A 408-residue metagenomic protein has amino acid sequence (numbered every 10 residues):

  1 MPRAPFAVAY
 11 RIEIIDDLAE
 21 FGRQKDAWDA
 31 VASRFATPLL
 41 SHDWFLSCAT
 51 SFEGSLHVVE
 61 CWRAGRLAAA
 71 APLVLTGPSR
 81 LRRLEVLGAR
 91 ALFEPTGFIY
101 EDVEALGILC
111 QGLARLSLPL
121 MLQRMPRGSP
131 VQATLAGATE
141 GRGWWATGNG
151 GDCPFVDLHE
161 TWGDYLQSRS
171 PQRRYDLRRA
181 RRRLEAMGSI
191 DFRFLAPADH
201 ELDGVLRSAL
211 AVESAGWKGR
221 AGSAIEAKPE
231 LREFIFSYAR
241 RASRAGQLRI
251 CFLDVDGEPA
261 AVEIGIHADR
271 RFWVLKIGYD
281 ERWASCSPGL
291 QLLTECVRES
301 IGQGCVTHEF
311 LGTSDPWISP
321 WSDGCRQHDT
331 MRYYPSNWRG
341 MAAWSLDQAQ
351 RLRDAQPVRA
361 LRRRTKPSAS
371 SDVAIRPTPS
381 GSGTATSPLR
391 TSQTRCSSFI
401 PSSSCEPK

Functional and structural regions predicted by a protein language model:
P2-Y10, I14, L18, L75 (+6 more regions): Active-site/acyl-donor-binding loops of N-acyltransferases
Y10-E85, M125-C153, D157-A284: A conserved beta-strand-loop-helix scaffold within acyl/acetyltransferase catalytic domains
S41-T50, R90-L106: Aromatic/His-enriched, Gly/Pro-containing loop or helix-boundary segments that lie immediately adjacent to catalytic
C61-W62, F93, E101-A114, A224-A343: Aromatic (often tryptophan-rich) hydrophobic motifs at membrane interfaces
E85-A89, C110-L113, R183: Short, flexible, solvent-exposed loop/turn segments with mixed acidic/basic and small polar residues
A114-P130: ATP-hydrolysis module of ASCE/P-loop NTPase motor domains, specifically the Walker B Asp-Glu catalytic pair
L120-Q123, R193, H308-E309: Short catalytic-loop micro-motif centered on adjacent basic/acidic residues
S370-S371, R376-S398, S402-C405: Low-acidity, Ser/Thr- and Arg-rich intrinsically disordered low-complexity segments
